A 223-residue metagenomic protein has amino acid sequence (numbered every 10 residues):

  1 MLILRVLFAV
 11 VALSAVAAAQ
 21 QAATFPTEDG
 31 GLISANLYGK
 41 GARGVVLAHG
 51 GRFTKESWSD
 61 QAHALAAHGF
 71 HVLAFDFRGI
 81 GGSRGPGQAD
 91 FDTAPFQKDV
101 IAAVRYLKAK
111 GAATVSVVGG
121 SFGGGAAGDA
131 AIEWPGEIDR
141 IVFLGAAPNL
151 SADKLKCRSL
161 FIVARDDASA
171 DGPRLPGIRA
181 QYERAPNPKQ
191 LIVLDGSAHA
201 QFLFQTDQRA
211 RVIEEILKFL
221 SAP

Functional and structural regions predicted by a protein language model:
A18-G39: N-terminal cap/lid segment of alpha/beta-hydrolase-fold proteins
G41-A42, H49-F53: Active-site glycine-rich loops that stabilize anionic/oxyanionic intermediates across multiple enzyme folds
G51-H63, P173-R174: The serine-hydrolase catalytic nucleophile loop
S57, D90-K110: Alpha/beta-hydrolase active-site loop
L65-G85: Conserved alpha/beta-hydrolase
G119-A127: Gly/Ala-rich beta-loop-alpha elbow adjacent to hydrolase catalytic centers
L155, F161-V163: Short beta-strand/loop motif that positions the catalytic acidic residue of the alpha/beta-hydrolase fold
S197-D207: Catalytic histidine-centered segment of alpha/beta-hydrolase-like enzymes
